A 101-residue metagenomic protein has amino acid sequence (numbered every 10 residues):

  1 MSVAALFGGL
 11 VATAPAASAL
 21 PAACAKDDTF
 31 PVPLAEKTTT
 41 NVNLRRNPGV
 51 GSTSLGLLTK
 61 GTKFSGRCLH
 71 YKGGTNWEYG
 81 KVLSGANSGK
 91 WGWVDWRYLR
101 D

Functional and structural regions predicted by a protein language model:
M1-T29: N-terminal prepro-regions of secreted/extracellular proteins
V3-A5, K37, P48-G51, N87 (+1 more regions): Preference for short coil/turn "hinge" residues that link or interrupt alpha-helices
T13-P15, L57, N76: Generic detector of short, well-ordered, non-transmembrane alpha-helical segments enriched in hydrophobic residues
A17, E36, V42, E78 (+1 more regions): A broad, low-specificity signal marking well-ordered, structured residues that form hydrophobic/aromatic
A22-K26, A35-G73: Beta-loop motif signature
P31-P33: Edge/loop elements at the starts and ends of beta-strands within beta-rich repeat scaffolds
V42, W96-D101: Structured surface patches comprising rigid loops and adjacent beta-strands/short helices at the edges of well-ordered
T59-R97: SH3/SH3-like beta-barrel superfamily modules
